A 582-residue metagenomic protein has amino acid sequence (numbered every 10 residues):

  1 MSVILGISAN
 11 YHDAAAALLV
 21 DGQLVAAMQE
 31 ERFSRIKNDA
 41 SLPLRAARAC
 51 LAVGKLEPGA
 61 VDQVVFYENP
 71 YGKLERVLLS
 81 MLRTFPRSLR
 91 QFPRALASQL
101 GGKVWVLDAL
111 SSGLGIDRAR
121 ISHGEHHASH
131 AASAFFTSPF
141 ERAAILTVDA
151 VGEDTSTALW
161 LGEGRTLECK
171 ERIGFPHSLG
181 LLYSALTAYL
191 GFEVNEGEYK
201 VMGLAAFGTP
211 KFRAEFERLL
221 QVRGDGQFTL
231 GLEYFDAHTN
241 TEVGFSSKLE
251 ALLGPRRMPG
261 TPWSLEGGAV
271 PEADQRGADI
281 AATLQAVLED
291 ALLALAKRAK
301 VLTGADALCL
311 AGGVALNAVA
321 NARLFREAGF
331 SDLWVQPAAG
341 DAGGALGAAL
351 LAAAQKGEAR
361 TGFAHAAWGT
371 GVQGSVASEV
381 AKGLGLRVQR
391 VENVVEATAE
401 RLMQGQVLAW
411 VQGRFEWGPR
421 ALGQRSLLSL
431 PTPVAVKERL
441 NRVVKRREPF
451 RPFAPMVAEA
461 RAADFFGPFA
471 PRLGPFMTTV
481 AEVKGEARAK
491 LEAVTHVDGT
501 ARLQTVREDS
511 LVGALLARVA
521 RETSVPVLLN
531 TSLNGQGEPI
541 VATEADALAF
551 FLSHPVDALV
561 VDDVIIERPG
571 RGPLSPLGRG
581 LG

Functional and structural regions predicted by a protein language model:
M1-L5: Extreme N-terminal starter segment of soluble prokaryotic enzymes
N10-Q29, S34-A40, V77-S80, T84-L89 (+8 more regions): Flexible beta->alpha loop and helix N-cap segments adjacent to enzyme active/binding sites
R32-L56, L292: N-terminal phosphate-binding loop and adjacent alpha-helix
R48-D62, G113-G115, A296-G304: Phosphate/pyrophosphate-binding loops at sites that engage ATP/ADP/AMP, CoA/4′-phosphopantetheine, polyphosphate
P58, D62-F85: Conserved beta-ketoacyl condensing-enzyme motif
A269-L295: Adenine-nucleotide phosphate-binding core of ATP-dependent small-molecule kinases
G578-G580: Glycine-biased, low-complexity coil/linker segments
